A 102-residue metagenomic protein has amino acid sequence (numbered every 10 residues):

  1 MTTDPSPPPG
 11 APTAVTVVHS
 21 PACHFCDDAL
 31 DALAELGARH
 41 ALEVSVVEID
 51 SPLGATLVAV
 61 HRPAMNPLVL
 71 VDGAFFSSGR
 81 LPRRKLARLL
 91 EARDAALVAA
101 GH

Functional and structural regions predicted by a protein language model:
M1, C23, V98-H102: Iron-sulfur (Fe-S) cluster-binding modules
T2-R39: Local sequence-structure signature of Cys/Sec-based thiol-disulfide redox active-site neighborhoods
D27-D31, T56, L81: Generic recognition of short, well-ordered alpha-helical segments
L42-G54: Thiol-based oxidoreductase modules, predominantly thioredoxin-like and allied folds used for disulfide exchange
P52-R62: N-terminal beta-loop-helix "entrance" segment that forms/cooperates in small-molecule cofactor or anionic ligand
H61-L70: Structural micro-motif
L70-H102: Non-catalytic, surface beta->alpha helical segment in thiol-disulfide oxidoreductase systems
